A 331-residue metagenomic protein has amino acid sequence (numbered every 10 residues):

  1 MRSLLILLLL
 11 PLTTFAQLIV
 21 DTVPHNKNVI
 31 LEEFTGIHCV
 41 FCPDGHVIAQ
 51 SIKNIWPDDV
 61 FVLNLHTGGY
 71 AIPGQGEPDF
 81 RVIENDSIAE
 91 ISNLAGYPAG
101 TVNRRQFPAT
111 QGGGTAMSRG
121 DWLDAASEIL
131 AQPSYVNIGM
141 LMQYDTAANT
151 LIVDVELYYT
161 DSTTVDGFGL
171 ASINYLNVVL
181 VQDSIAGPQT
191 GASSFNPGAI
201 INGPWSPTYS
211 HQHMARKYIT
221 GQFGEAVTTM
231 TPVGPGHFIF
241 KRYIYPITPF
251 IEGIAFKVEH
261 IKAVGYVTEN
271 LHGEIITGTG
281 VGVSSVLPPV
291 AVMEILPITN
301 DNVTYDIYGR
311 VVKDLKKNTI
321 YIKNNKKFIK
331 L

Functional and structural regions predicted by a protein language model:
M1-T22, V178, L287-M293: Bacterial Sec-dependent N-terminal signal peptides
L18, V23, K27, D183 (+1 more regions): Residue-level detector of functionally pivotal "anchor" positions at catalytic/ligand-binding pockets or at interdomain
V20-G68: Local sequence-structure signature of Cys/Sec-based thiol-disulfide redox active-site neighborhoods
F61-P288: Short, conserved sequence motifs used for protein processing/export or organelle targeting and for catalysis
A99, D301-N302, T319: Generic short beta-strand
V102-R105, Y308, N324-N325: Short strand-turn-strand beta-turns centered on an Asx-Gly dipeptide
N318-L331: C-terminal tail/sorting-segment detector
